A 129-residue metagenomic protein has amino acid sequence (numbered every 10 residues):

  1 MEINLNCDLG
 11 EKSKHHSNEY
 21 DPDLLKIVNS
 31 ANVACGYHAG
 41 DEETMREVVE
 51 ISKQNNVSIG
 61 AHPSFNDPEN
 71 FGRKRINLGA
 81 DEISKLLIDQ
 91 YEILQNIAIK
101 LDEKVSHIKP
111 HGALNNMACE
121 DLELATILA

Functional and structural regions predicted by a protein language model:
I3-C7, A31-V33, I59-P63, S106-P110: Hydrophobic faces of well-ordered beta-strands that scaffold small-molecule active sites in alpha/beta enzyme cores
I3-S17: N-terminal basic/disordered segments at the start of proteins
D8-K12, A34-H38, S64-P68, H111-N115: Active-site beta-loop-alpha junctions enriched in small/polar residues
S13-R46: A short alpha/beta connector and helix-capping loop motif
P22-K26, E47-G60, I99-D102: Acidic (Asp/Glu)-rich catalytic clusters
E50-F71, I76: Glycine-rich nucleotide/cofactor/substrate-binding loop typically near the N-terminus or early in the first domain
P68-L101: Glycine/small-residue-rich loop that forms an oxyanion/phosphate-binding "nest" at active or ligand-binding sites
D121-I127: Charged helix-capping and loop-helix junction motifs
